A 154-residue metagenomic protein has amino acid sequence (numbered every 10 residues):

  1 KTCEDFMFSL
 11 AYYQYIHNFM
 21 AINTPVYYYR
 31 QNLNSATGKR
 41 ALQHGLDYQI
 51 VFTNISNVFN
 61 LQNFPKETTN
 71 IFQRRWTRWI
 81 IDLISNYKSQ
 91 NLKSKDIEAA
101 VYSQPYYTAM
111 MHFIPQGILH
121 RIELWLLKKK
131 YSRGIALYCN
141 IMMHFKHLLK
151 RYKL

Functional and structural regions predicted by a protein language model:
K1-Y48: Conserved nucleotide-sugar donor-binding catalytic segment
I50-I71, T108: C-terminal, non-catalytic tails of nucleotide-sugar-dependent glycosyltransferases
I50-N57, R78, M143, H147: Generic structural signal for well-ordered, non-membrane alpha-helices
F59-Q62, L83-N91: Secondary-structure edge/capping motif, primarily at the C-terminal ends of alpha-helices and the immediately following
K66-R74, I97-A100: Short, charged, amphipathic alpha-helical segments
I71-S85: Amphipathic alpha-helical repeat scaffolds of TPR domains
S89-L154: Membrane-interface aromatic/basic loop that binds lipid-linked glycans or pyrophosphate carriers, typified by
